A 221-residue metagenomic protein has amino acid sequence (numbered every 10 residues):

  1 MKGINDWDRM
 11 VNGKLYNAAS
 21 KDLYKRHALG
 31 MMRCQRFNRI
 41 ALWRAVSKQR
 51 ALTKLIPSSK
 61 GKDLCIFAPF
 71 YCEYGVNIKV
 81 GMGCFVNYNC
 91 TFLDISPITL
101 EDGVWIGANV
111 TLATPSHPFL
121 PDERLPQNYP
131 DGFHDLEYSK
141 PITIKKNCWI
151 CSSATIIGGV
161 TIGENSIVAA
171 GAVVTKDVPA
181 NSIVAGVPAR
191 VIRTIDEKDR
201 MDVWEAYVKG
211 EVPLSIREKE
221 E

Functional and structural regions predicted by a protein language model:
M1-K62, F119, A189-E221: Terminal amphipathic alpha-helical/low-complexity segments used for targeting or macromolecular assembly
W7-D8, H134, K140-P141, V174-T175: Short secondary-structure boundary/capping segments
K54-L55, I78-V80, V178: Short, T/G/N/S-enriched strand-turn elements that build extracellular solenoid repeat scaffolds
F70-V80, F85-T161, V187-P188, T194-D196 (+1 more regions): Flexible, glycine/small-residue-enriched loop-and-beta-strand segment within the central core of proteins
I157-A185, A189: C-terminal/domain-terminus segments
